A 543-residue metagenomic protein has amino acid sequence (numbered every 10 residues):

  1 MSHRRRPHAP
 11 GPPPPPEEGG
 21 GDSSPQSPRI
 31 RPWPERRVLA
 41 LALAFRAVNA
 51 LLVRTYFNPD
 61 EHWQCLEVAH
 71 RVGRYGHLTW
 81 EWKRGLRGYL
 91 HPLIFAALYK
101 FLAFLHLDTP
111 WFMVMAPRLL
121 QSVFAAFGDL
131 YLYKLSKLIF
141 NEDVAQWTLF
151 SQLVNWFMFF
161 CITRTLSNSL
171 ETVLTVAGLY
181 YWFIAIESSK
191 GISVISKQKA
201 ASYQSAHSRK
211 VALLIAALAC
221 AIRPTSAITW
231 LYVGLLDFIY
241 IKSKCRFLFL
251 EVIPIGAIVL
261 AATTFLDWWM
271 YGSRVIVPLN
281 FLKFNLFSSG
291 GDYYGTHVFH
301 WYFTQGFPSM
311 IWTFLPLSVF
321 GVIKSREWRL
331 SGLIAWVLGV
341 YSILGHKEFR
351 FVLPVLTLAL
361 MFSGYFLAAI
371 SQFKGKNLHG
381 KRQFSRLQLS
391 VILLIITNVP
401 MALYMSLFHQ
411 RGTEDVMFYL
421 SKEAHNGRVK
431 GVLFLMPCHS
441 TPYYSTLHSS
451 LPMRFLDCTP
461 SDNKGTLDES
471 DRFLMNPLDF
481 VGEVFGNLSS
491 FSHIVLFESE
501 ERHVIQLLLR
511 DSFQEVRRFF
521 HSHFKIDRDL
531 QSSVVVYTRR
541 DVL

Functional and structural regions predicted by a protein language model:
H8-S23, Y180-A216, T225-L260, M361 (+1 more regions): Perimembrane helix-loop-helix junctions
L39-L43, G256, A261, R326-V337 (+2 more regions): Signature aromatic-anchored transmembrane alpha helix within multi-pass, membrane-resident enzymes that catalyze glycan
A47-L51, F150-Q152, W156-I162, G178-W182 (+2 more regions): Membrane-interface alpha helices of multi-pass inner-membrane proteins
N58, R87, T163-L170, F349: Short acidic/glycine- and proline-prone juxtamembrane loop motifs at membrane-interface regions of multi-pass membrane
Q64-R74, K83-L107, V123, S169 (+3 more regions): Short hydrophobic/aromatic helix or loop-helix immediately within or flanking a transmembrane segment in polytopic
M115, L119-F140: Transmembrane-helix motifs of polytopic, lipid-linked glycan transferases
T304-S331, L338-Y341: Hydrophobic, aromatic-rich transmembrane alpha-helices and their immediate juxtamembrane boundary segments
S371-H493, E498-S499, F520, Q531: Membrane-embedded, lumen/periplasm-facing catalytic core of multi-pass transferases that use lipid-linked donors
